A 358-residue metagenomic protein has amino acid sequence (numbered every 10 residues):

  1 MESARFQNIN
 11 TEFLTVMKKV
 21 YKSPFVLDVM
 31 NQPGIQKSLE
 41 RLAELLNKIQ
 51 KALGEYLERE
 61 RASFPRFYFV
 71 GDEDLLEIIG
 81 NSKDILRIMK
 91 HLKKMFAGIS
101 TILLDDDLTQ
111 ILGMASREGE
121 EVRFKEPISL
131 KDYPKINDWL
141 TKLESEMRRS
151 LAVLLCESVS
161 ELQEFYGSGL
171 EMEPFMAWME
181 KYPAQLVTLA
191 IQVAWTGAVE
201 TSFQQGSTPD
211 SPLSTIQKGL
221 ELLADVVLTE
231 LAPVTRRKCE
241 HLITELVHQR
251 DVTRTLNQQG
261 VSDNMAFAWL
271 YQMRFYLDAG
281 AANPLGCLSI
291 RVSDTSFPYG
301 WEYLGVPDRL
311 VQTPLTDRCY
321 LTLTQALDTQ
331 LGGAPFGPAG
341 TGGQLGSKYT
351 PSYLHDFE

Functional and structural regions predicted by a protein language model:
M1, L27, L46-I102: Amphipathic alpha-helical packing elements
M1, M30-P33, A62-V70, L92-F96 (+2 more regions): Short amphipathic alpha-helical segments embedded in low-complexity Lys/Glu-rich regions
M1-L45: Extended, well-ordered alpha-helical scaffold/bundle regions in very large, multi-domain proteins
N10, Q36-L39, L46, Q50 (+7 more regions): Generic preference for well-ordered alpha-helical elements
G80-S82, K90-L92, L315-T316, P338-A339 (+1 more regions): Short coil/turn segments at secondary-structure boundaries
M89, K93-T313, R318: Extended, charged/polar low-complexity intrinsically disordered regions
R309-T313, T322, P338-G342: Outer-pore/vestibule module of multi-pass helical membrane proteins
Q325-E358: Walker A/P-loop
